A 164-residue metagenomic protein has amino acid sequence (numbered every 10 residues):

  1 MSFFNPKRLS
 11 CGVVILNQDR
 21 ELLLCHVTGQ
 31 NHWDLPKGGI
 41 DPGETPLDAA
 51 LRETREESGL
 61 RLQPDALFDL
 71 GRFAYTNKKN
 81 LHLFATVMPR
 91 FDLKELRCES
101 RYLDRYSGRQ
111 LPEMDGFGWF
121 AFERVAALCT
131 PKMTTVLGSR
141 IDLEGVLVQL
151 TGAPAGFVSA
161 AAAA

Functional and structural regions predicted by a protein language model:
M1-F3, L70, L103-G108: Short, P/G- and charge-enriched loop/turn segments at secondary-structure junctions
M1-L22: Conserved N-terminal beta-strand and adjoining loop/helix that marks the start of the Nudix/MutT-like hydrolase domain
R8-G12, K79-L83, M114: Short hydrophobic/aromatic beta-strand or adjacent loop that forms the aromatic wall/cage of a ligand/substrate-binding
N17-L60, A164: Conserved Nudix-box catalytic region and its N-terminal flanking loop in Nudix hydrolases and closely related
R61-G71: A short coil-to-beta-strand element that immediately follows conserved catalytic motifs
F73-Y106, G118-E123, V136-L147: Active-site-adjacent beta-strand/loop module that shapes the phosphate/pyrophosphate-binding cleft
F122-A164: Charged phosphate-binding loop/patch that engages nucleotide di/tri-phosphates or the phosphate backbone of nucleic
